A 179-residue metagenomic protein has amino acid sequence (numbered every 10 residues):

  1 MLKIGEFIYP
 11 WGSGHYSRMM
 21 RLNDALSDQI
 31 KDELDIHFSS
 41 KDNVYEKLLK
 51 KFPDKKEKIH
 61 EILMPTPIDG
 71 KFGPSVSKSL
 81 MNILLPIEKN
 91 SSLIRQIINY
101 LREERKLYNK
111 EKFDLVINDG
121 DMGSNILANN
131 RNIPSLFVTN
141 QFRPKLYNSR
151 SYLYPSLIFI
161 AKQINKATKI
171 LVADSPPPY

Functional and structural regions predicted by a protein language model:
M1-G5: Extreme N-terminal starter segment of soluble prokaryotic enzymes
F7-M20, V44: A short, glycine/small-residue-rich beta-strand->loop->alpha-helix junction that serves as a flexible
Y9-P10, A25, E33-R95: Conserved nucleotide-sugar phosphate-binding/catalytic loop shared by glycosyltransferases and other
H15-S27, A128: Histidine-anchored nucleotide/phosphate-binding helix
V44-K47, V116-R131: An aromatic- and histidine-rich active-site surface loop
S77-L115, M122: Conserved nucleotide-sugar donor-binding subdomain of glycosyltransferases
P134-Y179: Active-site-proximal region of nucleotide-activated glycan assembly enzymes, centered on histidine/acidic-rich loops
